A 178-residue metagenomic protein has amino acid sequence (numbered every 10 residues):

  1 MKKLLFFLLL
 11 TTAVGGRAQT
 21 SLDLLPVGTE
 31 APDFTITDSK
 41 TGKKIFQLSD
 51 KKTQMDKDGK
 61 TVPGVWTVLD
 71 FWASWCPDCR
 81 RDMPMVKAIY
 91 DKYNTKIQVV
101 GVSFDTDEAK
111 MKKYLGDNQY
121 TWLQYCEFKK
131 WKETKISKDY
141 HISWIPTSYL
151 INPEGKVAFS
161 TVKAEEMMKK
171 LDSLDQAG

Functional and structural regions predicted by a protein language model:
M1-K43, G178: N-terminal targeting signals for export/organelle localization
L24, K44-F46, P77-D82, G101-V102 (+3 more regions): Extended hydrophobic-aromatic, low-complexity segments
T35-T67: A short beta-strand-turn-helix
G64-T67, F71-W75, W144: Short pre-active-site segment immediately N-terminal to redox-active cysteine/selenocysteine motifs in thiol-based
F71-A88: Conserved redox-active cysteine motifs that mediate thiol-disulfide chemistry, especially di-cysteine Cys-X(1-2)-Cys
I89-K132, I142-I145: Conserved segment of the thioredoxin-like fold in thiol-based oxidoreductases
Y120, F128-S173: Thiol/disulfide oxidoreductase modules built on the thioredoxin-like
